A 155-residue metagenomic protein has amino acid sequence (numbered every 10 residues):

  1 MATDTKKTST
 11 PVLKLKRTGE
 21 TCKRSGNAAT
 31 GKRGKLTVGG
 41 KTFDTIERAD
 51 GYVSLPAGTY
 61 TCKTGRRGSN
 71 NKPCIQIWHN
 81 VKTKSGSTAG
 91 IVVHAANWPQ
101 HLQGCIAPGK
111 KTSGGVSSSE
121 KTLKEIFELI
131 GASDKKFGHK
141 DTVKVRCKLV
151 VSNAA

Functional and structural regions predicted by a protein language model:
A2-V145, V150-A155: Cell wall/extracellular polymer interaction/catalysis modules
